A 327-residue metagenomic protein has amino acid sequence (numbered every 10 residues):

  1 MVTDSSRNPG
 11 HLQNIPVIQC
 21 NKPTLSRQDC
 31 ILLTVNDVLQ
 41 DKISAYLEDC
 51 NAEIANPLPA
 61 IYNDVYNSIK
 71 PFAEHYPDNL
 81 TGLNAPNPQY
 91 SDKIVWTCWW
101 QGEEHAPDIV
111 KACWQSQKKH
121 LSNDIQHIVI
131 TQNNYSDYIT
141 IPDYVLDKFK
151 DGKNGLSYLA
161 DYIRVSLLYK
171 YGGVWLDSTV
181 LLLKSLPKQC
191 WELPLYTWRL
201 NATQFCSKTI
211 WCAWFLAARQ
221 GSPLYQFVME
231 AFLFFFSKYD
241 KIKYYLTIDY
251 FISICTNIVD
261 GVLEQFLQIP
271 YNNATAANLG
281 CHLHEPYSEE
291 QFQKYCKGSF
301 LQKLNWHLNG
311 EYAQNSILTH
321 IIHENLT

Functional and structural regions predicted by a protein language model:
M1-V2: Glycine-rich adenosine-cofactor-binding loop
S5-D64: Phosphate-bearing ligand-interacting subdomains that bind or position ATP/ADP/UDP/GDP/NAD(P) or nucleotide-linked
L12, Y169, S185-P187: Short, function-defining helix-loop hinge/capping sites that tune catalysis or transport
P23-D29, P88-Y90, L168-Y169: Flexible, charged surface loops at secondary-structure boundaries
D29-I31, I94, V174: Structural motif
P57-A160, S178-T327: Glycosyltransferase-associated regions of secretory-pathway enzymes, highlighting luminal stem/catalytic domains
D161-Y171: Small-residue hinge/turn detector
Y171, L176-S178: Active-site acidic Asp-centered loop
